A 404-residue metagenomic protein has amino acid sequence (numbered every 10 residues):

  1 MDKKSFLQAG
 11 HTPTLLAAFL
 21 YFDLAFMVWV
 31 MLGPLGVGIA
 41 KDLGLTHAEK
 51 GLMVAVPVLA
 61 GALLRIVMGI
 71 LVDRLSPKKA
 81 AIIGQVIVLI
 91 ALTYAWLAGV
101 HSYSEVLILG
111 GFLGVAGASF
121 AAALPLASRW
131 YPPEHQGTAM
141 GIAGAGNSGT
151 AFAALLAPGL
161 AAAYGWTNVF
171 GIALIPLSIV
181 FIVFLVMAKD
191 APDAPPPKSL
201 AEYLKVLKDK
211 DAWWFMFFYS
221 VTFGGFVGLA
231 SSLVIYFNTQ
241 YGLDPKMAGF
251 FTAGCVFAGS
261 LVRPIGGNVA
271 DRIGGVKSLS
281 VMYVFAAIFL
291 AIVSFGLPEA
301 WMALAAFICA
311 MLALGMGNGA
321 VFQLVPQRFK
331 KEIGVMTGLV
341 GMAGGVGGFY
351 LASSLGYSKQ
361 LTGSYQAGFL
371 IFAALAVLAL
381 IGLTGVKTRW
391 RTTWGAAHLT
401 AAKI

Functional and structural regions predicted by a protein language model:
L32-G36, K210-P264: Extracytoplasmic gate region of multi-pass secondary transporters
V86-V100, F285-P298: C-terminal ends and interior cores of transmembrane alpha-helices in multi-pass membrane transporters/permeases
A91, S104-A118, S220, M302-M316: Hydrophobic core of transmembrane alpha-helices in multi-pass small-molecule transporters, especially MFS/SLC-type
L109-G146: Cytoplasmic helix-loop-helix junction between adjacent transmembrane helices in 12-TM secondary transporters
G137-L155, G341-L351: Glycine-rich segments within core transmembrane alpha-helices of 12-TM secondary carriers
I142-V186: Helix-loop-helix hairpin linking two adjacent transmembrane segments in secondary transporters
N168-L185, A367-G385: Symmetry-related core transmembrane helices of the 12-TM Major Facilitator Superfamily/SLC fold
I273-V321: C-terminal transmembrane helical hairpin of 12-TM major facilitator-type secondary transporters
